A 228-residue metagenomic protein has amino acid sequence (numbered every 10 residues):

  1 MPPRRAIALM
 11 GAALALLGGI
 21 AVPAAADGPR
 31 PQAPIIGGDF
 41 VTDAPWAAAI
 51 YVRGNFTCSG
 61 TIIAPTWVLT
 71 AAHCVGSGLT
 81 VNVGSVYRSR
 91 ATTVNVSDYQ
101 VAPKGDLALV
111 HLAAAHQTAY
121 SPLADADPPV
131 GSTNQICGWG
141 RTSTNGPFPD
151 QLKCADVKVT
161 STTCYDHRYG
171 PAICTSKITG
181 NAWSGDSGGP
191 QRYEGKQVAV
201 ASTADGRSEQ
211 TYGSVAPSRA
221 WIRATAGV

Functional and structural regions predicted by a protein language model:
P2-A6, A21-D27, I63-A72, S187-V228: C-terminal subregion of chymotrypsin/trypsin-like serine protease catalytic domains
P2-A8, L14-G38, A47, F56-T57: C-terminal region of N-terminal signal peptides and the immediate post-cleavage residues of exported proteins
G28, T93-N95, Y99, L107-T179 (+1 more regions): Chymotrypsin/trypsin-fold serine protease catalytic domain
A44-W67, A91-T93, G188: A conserved glycine-rich beta-strand in the N-terminal activation segment of trypsin-fold
A47, W67-L69, L107-H111, C154-D156 (+1 more regions): Conserved hydrophobic/aromatic beta-strand scaffold that supports enzyme active sites
A48-I50, L79-S89, S132-G138: Short conserved beta-strand and strand-loop elements enriched in small hydrophobics with frequent Asp/Gly
V68-A71, V75-G105, A155-D156: Conserved H-D interstitial segment of serine endopeptidase catalytic domains
V75-G76, R141-T144, G206: Short glycine/acidic-enriched loop and turn motifs that connect beta-strands
